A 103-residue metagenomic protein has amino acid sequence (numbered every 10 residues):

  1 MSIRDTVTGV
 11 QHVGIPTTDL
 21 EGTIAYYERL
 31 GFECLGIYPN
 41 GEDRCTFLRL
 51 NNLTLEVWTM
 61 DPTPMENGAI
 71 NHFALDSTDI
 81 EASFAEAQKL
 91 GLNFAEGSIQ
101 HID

Functional and structural regions predicted by a protein language model:
M1-E21, I70-F73: N-terminal beta-strand motif that seeds the catalytic metal site of vicinal oxygen chelate
M1-T6, L35, E42-F47, N51-L53 (+3 more regions): Amphipathic alpha-helical "stalk" segments
V7, I15-L55, K89: Core segments of cupin and vicinal oxygen chelate
T17-L20, F73-D103: Vicinal oxygen chelate
T18, M60-P62: Short beta-strand-to-loop junctions in surface cap/lid or active-site-entrance loops
P64-E66: Short glycine/serine/proline-enriched coil/turn segments at secondary-structure junctions
